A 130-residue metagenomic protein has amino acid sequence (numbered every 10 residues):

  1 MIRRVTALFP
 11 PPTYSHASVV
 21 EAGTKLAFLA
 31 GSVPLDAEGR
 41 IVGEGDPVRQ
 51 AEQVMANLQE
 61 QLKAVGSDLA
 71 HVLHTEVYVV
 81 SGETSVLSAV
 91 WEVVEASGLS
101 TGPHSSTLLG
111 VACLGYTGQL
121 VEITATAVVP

Functional and structural regions predicted by a protein language model:
M1-P130: Short, polar/acidic, helix-capping and beta-turn segments at strand->helix junctions that line the mouths
